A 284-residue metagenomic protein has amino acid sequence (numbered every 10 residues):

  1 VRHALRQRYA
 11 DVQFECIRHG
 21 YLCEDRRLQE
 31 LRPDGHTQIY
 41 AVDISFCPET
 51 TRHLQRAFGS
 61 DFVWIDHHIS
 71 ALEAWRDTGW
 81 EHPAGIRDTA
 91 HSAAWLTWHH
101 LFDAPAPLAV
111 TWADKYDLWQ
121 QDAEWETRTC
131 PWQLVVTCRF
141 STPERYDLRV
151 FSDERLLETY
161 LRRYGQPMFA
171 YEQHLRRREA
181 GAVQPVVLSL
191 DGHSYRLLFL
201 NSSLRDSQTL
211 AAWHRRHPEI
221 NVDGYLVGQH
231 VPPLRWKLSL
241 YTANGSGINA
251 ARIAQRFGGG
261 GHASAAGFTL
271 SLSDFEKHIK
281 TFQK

Functional and structural regions predicted by a protein language model:
V1-P131, R177-K284: Replace "Mg2+/Mn2+-dependent" with "divalent metal-dependent
D114-V187: Hydrophobic, aromatic-enriched interface-forming segments
